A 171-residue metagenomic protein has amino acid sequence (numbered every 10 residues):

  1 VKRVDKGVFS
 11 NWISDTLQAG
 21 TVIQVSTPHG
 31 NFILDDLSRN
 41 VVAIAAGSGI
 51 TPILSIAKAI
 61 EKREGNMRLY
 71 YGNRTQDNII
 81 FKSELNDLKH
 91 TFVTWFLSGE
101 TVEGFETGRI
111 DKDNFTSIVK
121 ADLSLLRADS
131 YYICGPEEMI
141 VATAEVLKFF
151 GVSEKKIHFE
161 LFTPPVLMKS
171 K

Functional and structural regions predicted by a protein language model:
V1-V22, S26, R39-N40, N73-T75 (+2 more regions): Ferredoxin-reductase
R3, T27, A45, Y71-N73 (+3 more regions): Short, structured patches in soluble enzyme cores that scaffold and shape functional sites
S26-D35, N114-I118: A short, well-structured juxtamembrane/interface segment
D35-S48: Short, compositionally biased
S38, A59-M67: Conserved S-adenosyl-L-methionine
N40-V42, R68, S130: Structural motif
I50-E61: Histidine-anchored nucleotide/phosphate-binding helix
D77-K171: Reductase modules of NAD(P)H-dependent flavoproteins
